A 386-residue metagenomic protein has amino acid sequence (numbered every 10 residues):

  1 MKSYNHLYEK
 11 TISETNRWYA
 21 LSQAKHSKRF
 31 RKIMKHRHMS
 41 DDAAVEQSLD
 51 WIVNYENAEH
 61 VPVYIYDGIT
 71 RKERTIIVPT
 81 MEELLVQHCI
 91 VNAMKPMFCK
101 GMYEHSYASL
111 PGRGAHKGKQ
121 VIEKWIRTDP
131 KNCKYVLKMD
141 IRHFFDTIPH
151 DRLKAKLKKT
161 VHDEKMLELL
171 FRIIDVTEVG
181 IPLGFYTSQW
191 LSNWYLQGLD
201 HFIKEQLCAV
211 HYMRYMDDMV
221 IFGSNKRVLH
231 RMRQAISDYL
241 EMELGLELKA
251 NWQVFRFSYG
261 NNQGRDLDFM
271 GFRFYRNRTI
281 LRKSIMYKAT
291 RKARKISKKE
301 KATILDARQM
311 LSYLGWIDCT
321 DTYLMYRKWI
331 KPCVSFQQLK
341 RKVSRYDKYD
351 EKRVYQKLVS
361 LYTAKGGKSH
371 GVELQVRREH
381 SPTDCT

Functional and structural regions predicted by a protein language model:
M1-E46, K365-T386: Non-catalytic, polymerase-adjacent accessory regions of viral genome-replication enzymes
S3-L7, V91-P149: Active-site-proximal segment of RNA-dependent polymerases
N5, W18, D42, E46 (+8 more regions): Non-catalytic, well-ordered alpha-helical scaffold segments
Q23-H36, Y66-I77, Y103-H105: Glycine-/proline-rich flexible loop or hinge segments
D41-K72: Active-site-flanking structural segment that lines cofactor/substrate pockets
Q47, W51, Q120-M216, V220-D238 (+3 more regions): Conserved polymerase palm-domain catalytic core
E73-M102, E178-E205: Conserved pre-motif C helix in the palm subdomain of viral-like polymerases
L84, H88, V176, H230 (+2 more regions): Right-hand nucleic-acid polymerase module
